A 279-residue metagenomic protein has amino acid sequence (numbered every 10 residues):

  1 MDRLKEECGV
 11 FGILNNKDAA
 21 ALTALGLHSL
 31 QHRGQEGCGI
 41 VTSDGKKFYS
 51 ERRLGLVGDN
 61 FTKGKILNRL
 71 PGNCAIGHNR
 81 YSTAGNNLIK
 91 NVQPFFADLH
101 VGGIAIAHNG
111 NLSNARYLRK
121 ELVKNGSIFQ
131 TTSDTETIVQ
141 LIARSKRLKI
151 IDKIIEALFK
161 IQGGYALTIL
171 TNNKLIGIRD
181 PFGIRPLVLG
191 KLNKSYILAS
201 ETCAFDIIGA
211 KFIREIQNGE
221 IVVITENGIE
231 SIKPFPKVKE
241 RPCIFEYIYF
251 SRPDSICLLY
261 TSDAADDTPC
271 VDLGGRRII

Functional and structural regions predicted by a protein language model:
M1-S262, L273: Conserved short alpha-helical segments that host acidic/polar catalytic motifs at enzyme active sites
A264-D266, V271-I279: Positively charged, low-complexity/disordered segments
